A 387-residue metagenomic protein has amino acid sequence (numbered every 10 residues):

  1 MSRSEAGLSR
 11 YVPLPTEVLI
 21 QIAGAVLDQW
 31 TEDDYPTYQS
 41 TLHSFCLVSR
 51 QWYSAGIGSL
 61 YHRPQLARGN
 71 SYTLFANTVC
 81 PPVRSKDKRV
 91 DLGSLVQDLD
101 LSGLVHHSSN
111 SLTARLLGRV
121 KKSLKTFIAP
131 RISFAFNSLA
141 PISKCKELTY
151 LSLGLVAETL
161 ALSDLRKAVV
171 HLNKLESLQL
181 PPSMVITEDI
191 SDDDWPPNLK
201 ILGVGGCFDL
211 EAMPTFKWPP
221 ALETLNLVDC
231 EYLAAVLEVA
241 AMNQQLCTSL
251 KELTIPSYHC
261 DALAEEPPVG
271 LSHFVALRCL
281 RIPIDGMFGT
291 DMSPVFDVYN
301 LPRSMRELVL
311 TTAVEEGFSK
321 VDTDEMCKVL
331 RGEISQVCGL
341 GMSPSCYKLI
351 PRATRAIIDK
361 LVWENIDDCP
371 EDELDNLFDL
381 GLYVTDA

Functional and structural regions predicted by a protein language model:
S4-L8, I20, G24-Q29, V269-A387: Leucine-rich solenoid repeat modules
E5-N110: Hydrophobic regular-secondary-structure patch
A23-E32, S40-L42, V79-V83, V156 (+4 more regions): Short regulatory "switch" loops immediately downstream of catalytic or recognition motifs within protein catalytic
L27, R50, I57, Y61 (+6 more regions): Short amphipathic alpha-helices and their capping/turn residues within compact interaction modules
S59-Y72, L112-F134, V329-G332, A356-L380: Extended low-complexity acidic/polar segments
H62-P64, S94-D100, L124-F127, L148-L151 (+7 more regions): Hydrophobic beta-strand segments of well-ordered beta-sheets in folded domains
A76-P81, G103-S249, C260-V269: Leucine-rich repeat
N77-D87, E265, T290-D297: Alpha-helical scaffolding within the catalytic cores of extracellular/periplasmic polymer-degrading hydrolases
